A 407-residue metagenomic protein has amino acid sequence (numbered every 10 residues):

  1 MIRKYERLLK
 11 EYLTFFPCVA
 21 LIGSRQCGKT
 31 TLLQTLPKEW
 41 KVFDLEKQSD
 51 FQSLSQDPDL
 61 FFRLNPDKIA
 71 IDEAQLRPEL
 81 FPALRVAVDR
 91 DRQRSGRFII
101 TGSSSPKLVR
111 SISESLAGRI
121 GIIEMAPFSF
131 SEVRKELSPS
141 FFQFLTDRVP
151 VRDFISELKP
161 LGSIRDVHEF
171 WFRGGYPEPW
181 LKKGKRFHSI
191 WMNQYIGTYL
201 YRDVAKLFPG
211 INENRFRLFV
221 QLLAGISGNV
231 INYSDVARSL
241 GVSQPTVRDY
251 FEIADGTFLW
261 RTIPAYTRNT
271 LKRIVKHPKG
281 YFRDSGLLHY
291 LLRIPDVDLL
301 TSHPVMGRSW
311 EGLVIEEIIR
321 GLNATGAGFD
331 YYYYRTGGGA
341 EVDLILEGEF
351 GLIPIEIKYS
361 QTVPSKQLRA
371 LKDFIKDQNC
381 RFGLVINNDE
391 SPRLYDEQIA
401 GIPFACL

Functional and structural regions predicted by a protein language model:
M1-L13: Pre-Walker A adenine-sensing motif
L21: Hydrophobic anchor at the beta1->P-loop junction of P-loop NTPases
K29: Conserved lysine of the Walker
L32: Hydrophobic positions on the alpha1 helix immediately C-terminal to the Walker A/P-loop
F81-I100, S104-P106, S113-E114: Conserved catalytic/switch belt of AAA+ P-loop NTPases
S111-G225, N229: Interdomain motor-coupling "hinge/lid" segment immediately C-terminal to the ATP-binding subdomain of NTP-driven enzymes
R148, D389-L407: Domain-level recognition of nuclease-like catalytic cores that cleave nucleotide substrates
W180-G351: Accessory nucleic acid-recognition modules appended to NTPase machines
